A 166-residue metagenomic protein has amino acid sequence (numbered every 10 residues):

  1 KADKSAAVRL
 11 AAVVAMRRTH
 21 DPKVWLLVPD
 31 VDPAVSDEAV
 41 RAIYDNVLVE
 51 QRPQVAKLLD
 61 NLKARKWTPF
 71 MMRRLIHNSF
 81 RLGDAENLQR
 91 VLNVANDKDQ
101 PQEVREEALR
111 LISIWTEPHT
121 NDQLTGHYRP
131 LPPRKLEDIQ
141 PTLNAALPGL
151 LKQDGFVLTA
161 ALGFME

Functional and structural regions predicted by a protein language model:
K1, A7-T19, W25-L27, D37-V49 (+6 more regions): Structural detector for internal amphipathic alpha-helices that build alpha-solenoid repeat scaffolds
D3, D30-V31, D99-Q100: Short coil/turn segments at helix-helix junctions and helix-capping linkers within large alpha-helical proteins
D21, R52-V55, L88, I139-N144: Core helices of alpha-solenoid repeat scaffolds
Q51, N61-R65: Intrinsically disordered, low-complexity coil segments
K57-D60, A95, N144, P148-G149: Periplasmic c-type cytochrome electron-transfer domains
R65, D97-K98, G149-Q153: Helix-loop junctions that connect tandem helical modules in alpha-solenoid scaffolds
